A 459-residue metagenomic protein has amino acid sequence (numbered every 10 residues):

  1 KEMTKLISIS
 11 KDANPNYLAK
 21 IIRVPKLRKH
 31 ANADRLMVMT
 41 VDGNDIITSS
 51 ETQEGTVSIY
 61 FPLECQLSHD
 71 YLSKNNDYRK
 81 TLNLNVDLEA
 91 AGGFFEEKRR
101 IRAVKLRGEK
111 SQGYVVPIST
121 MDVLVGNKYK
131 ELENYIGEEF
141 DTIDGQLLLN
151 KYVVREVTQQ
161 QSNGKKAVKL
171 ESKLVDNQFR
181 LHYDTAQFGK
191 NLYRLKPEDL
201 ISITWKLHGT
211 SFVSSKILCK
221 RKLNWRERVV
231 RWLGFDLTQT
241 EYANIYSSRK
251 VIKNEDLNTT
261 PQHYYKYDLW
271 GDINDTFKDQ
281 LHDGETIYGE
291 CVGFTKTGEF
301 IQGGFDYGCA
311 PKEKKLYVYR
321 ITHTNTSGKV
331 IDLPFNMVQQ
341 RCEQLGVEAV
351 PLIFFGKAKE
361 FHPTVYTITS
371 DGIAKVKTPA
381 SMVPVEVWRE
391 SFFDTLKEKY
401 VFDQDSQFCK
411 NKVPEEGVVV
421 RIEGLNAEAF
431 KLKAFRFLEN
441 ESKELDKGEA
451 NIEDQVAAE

Functional and structural regions predicted by a protein language model:
E2-E459: Core nucleotide-handling region used for phosphoryl-transfer chemistry
